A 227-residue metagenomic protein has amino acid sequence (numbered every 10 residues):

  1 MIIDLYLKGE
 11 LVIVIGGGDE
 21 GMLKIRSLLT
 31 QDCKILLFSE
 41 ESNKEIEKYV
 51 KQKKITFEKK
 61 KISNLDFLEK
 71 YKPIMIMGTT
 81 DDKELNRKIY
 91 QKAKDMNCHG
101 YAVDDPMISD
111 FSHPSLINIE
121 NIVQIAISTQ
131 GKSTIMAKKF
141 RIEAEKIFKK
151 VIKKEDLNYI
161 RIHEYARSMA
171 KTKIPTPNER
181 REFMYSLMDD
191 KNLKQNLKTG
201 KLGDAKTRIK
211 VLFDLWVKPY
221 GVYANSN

Functional and structural regions predicted by a protein language model:
I3-L29, S39, N158-A170: Glycine-rich adenosine-cofactor-binding loop
G18-E20, K83-E84, G131: Residue-level detector of alpha-helix initiation sites
L23, Q31-Y49: NAD(P)-binding Rossmann-fold cofactor-contacting core
K53, Y71-M75: Short acidic/histidine-rich motifs immediately flanking catalytic phosphotransfer sites in two-component signaling
K60-L65: Conserved SAM/SAH-binding loop
M75-D82, N86-H113: ADP-ribose/adenylate-binding Rossmann-like module
T129-N227: An accessory alpha-helical subdomain
